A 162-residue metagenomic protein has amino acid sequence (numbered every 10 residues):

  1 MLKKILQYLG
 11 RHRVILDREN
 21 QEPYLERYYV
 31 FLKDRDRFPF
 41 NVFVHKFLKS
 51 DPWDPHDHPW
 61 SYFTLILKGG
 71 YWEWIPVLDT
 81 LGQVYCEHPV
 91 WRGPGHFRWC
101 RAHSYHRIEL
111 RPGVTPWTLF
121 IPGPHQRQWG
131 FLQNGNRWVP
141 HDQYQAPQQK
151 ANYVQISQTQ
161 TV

Functional and structural regions predicted by a protein language model:
M1-N41, Q83-V84: A short, N-terminal "cap"/entry segment at the start of jelly-roll beta-barrel domains of the cupin/DSBH fold
D36-F38, Y62, W74, P112: Beta-sandwich/jelly-roll carbohydrate-recognition scaffolds of carbohydrate-active enzymes
V42-H58, A102: Conserved short histidine dyad/triad with adjacent acidic residue
K49-S50, Y71, S104-H106, G123-R127: Short, solvent-exposed loop/turn segments at secondary-structure junctions
H58-E73, I121: Short, conserved beta-strand element in jelly-roll/cupin
I75-I108: Short acidic-glycine-tyrosine-enriched beta hairpin
W99, G113-G130: A short hydrophobic beta-strand segment most commonly corresponding to one strand of the jelly-roll/cupin
H103, L110-P112, R127-V162: Acidic/His-leaning functional-site neighborhoods
